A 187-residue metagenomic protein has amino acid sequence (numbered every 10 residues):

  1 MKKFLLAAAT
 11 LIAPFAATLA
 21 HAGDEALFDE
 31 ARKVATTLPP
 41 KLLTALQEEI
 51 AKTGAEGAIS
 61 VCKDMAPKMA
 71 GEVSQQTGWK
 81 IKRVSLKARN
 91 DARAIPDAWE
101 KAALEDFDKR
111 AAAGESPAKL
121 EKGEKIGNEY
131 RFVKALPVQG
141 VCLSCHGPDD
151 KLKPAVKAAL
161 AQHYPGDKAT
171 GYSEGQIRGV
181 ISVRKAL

Functional and structural regions predicted by a protein language model:
M1-A8: Bacterial N-terminal signal peptides that target proteins for export
A9-T10, A20: Cleavable N-terminal signal peptides
A16-A22: Sec/Tat signal peptide C-region and signal peptidase I cleavage site
A22-Q139, K151-L187: Extracytoplasmic c-type cytochrome modules immediately beyond a signal peptide or single-pass transmembrane anchor
L143-D150: Detector for the c-type heme attachment site
